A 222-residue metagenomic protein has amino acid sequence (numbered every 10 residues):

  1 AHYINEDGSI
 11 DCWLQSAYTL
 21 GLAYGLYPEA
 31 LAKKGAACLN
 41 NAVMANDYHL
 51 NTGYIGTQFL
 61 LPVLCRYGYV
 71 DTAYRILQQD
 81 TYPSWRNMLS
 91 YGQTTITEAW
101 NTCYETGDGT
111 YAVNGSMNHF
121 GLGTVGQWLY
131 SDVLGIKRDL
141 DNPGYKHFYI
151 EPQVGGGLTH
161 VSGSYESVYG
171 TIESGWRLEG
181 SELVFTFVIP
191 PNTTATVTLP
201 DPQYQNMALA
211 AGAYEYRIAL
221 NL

Functional and structural regions predicted by a protein language model:
A1-G109, A210-A213, R217-A219: Catalytic cores of carbohydrate-active enzymes
D71-L222: Non-catalytic C-terminal accessory modules of carbohydrate-active enzymes
